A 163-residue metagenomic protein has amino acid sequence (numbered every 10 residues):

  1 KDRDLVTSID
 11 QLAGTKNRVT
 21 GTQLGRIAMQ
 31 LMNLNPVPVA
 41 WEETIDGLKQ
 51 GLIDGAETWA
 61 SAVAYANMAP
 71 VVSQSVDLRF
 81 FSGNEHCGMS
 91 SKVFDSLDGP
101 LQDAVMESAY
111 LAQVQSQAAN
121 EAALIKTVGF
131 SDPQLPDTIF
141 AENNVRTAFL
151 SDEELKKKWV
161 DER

Functional and structural regions predicted by a protein language model:
K1-R163: N-terminal secretory/targeting leader peptides
